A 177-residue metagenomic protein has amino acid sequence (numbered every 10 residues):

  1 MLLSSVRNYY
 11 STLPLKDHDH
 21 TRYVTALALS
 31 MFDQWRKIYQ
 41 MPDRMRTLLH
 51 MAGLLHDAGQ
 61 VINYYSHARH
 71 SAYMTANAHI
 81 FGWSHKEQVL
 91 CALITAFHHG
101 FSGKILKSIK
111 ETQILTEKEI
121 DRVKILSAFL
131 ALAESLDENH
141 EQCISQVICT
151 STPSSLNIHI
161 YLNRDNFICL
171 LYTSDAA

Functional and structural regions predicted by a protein language model:
V6-S11, H20, L29-C149: Divalent metal-dependent catalytic cores for phosphoryl transfer on phosphate-bearing substrates
K16-D17: Cytosolic transmitter module of two-component histidine kinases and hybrid His-Asp phosphorelay receptors
I158-L171: A short interface-forming secondary-structure element
Y172-A177: Conserved small/polar residues in nucleotide/adenosyl-binding loops
